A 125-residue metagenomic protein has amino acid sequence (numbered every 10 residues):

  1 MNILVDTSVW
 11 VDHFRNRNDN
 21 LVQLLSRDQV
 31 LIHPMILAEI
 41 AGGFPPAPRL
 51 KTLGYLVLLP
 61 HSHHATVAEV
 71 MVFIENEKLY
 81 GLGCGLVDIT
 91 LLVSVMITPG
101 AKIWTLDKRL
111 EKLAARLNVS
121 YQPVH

Functional and structural regions predicted by a protein language model:
M1-I32, A41-L53, P60, S120 (+1 more regions): Short, well-structured N-terminal submotif of metal-dependent ribonuclease cores
T7, Y55, E77-Y80: Preference for short coil/turn "hinge" residues that link or interrupt alpha-helices
S8-V9, M35, K108-R109: Alpha-helix/helix-capping structural signal
H13, D19, H61-V124: Active-site neighborhoods of divalent-metal-dependent phosphate/nucleic-acid chemistry enzymes
